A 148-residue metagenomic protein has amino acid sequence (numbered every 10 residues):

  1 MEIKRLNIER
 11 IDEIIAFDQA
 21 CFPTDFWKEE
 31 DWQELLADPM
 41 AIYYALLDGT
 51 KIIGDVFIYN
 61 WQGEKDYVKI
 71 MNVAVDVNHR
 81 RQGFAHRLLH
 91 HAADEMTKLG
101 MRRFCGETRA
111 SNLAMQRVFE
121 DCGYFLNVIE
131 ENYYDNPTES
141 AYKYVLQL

Functional and structural regions predicted by a protein language model:
I8-N78, L89-H91, E95, N132 (+1 more regions): Acetyl-CoA-dependent GNAT
A41, E139-K143: Short hydrophobic/aromatic beta-strand or adjacent loop that forms the aromatic wall/cage of a ligand/substrate-binding
V75, R81-D94, L113, R117-D121: Conserved acetyl-CoA-binding loop-helix of GNAT-fold acetyltransferases
M96-E107: Conserved GNAT acetyl-CoA-binding A-motif
L99, D121-C122: Structural motif
E107-T108, F125-S140: Conserved catalytic-core motifs of GNAT/GCN5-like acyltransferases
